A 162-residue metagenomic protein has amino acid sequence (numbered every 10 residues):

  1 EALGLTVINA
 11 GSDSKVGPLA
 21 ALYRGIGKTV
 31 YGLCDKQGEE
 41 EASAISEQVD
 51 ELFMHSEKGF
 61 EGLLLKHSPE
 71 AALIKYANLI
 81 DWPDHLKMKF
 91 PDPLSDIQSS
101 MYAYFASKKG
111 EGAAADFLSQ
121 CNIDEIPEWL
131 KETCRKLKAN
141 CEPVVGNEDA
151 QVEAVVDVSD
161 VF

Functional and structural regions predicted by a protein language model:
E1-F162: Acidic, Mg2+-coordinating catalytic modules of nucleic-acid enzymes
